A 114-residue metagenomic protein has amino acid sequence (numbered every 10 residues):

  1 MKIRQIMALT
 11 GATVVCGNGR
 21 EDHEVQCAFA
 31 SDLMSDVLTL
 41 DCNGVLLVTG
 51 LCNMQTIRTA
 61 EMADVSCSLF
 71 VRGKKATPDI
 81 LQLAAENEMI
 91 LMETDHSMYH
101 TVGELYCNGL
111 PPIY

Functional and structural regions predicted by a protein language model:
K2-R4, S97: Short, structural beta-strand-to-alpha-helix junction motif
A12-G17, P112: Short secondary-structure junctions
D22-H23, C27, S31-L46, G50-Y114: Feature captures the catalytic cores and cofactor-binding loops of soluble hydro-lyases/lyases that act on carboxylate
